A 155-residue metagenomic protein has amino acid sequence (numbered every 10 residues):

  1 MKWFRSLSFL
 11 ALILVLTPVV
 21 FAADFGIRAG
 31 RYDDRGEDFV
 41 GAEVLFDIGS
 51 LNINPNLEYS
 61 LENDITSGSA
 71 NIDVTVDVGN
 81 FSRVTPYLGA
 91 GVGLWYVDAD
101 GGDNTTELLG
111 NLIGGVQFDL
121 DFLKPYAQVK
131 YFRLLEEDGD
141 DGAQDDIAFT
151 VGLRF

Functional and structural regions predicted by a protein language model:
M1-L10: Bacterial N-terminal signal peptides that target proteins for export
L16-A22: Sec/Tat signal peptide C-region and signal peptidase I cleavage site
A22-G26, N52-N54, Y126: Short, hydrophobic/aromatic-rich segments at coil-to-beta transitions
A23-R31, P86-L88: Transmembrane beta-strand segments of Gram-negative outer membrane beta-barrel proteins
R28-V40, S60-G68, A99-T105, L135-Q144: Solvent-exposed loop/turn segments connecting transmembrane beta-strands in outer-membrane beta-barrel proteins
E43-I113, Q117-K124, R154-F155: Gram-negative (and chloroplast) outer-membrane scaffold detector with strong preference for beta-barrel transmembrane
K130: C-terminal binding/interaction regions
Q144-F155: Outer-membrane beta-barrel "beta-signal"
